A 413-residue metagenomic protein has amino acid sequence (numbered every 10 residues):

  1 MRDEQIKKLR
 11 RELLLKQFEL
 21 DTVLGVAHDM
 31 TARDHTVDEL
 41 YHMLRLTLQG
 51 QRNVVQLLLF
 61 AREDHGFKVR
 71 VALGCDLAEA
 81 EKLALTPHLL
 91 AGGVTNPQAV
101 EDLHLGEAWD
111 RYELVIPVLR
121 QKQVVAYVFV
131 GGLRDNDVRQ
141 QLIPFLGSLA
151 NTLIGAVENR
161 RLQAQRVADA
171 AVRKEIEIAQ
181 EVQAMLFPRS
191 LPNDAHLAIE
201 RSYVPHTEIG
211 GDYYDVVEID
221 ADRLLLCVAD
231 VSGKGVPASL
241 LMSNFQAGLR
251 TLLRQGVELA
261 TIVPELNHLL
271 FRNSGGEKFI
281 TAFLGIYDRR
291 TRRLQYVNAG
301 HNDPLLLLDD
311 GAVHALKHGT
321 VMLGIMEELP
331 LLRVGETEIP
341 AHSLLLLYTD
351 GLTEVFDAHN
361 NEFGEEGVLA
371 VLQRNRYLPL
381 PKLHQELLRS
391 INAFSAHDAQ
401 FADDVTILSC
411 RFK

Functional and structural regions predicted by a protein language model:
M1-R33: Signal-transmission linkers at sensory-effector interfaces
K7, V125-L149, K234, R333 (+2 more regions): Regulatory loop-to-helix N-cap segments in sensory/regulatory domains that couple ligand/signal detection
R45-Q49, L57-K82, A221, V231: GAF sensory/regulatory domain recognition with acknowledged cross-activation on helical regulatory dimers
F67-A108, L316-G319: Acidic/proline- and glycine-rich, intrinsically disordered low-complexity segments that serve as regulatory linkers
E101-H104, D110-R120: A short, aliphatic-rich beta-strand micro-motif
D137-E158, N244, P340-A341: Amphipathic alpha-helical "output/dimerization" segments
Q163, V167-L346, D398-K413: … and, occasionally, acidic/histidine-rich disordered N-termini of signaling adaptors
P237-Q255, I339, S343-D398: Active-site-proximal, acidic helix/loop segment immediately C-terminal to a metal-coordinating Asp/Glu
